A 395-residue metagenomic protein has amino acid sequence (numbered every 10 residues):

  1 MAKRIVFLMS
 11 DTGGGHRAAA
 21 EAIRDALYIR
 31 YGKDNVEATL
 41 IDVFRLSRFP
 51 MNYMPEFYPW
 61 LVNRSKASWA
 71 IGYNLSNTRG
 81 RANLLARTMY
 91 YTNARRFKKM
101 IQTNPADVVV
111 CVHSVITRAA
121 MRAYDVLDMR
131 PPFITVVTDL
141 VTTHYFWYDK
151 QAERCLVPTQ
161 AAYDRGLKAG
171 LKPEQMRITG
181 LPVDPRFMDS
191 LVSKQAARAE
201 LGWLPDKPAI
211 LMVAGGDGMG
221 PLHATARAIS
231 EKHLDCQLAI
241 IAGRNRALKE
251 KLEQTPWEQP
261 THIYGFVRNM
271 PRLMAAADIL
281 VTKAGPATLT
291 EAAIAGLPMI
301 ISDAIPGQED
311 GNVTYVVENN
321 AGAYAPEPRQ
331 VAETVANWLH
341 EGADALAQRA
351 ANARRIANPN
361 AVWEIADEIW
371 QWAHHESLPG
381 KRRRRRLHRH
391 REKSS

Functional and structural regions predicted by a protein language model:
A22-T103: Conserved N-terminal ligand/cofactor-binding loop architecture of enzyme catalytic domains
I71-G170, Q175-I178, D184: Active-site and donor-binding regions of nucleotide-sugar-utilizing enzymes
E153-A209, A214-G216, G243-R244: A nucleotide-sugar donor-handling region in carbohydrate enzymes
K194-A199, W203-A276: Donor-nucleotide binding loops and adjacent catalytic segments primarily of GT-B fold Leloir glycosyltransferases
L273-G311: A donor-sugar binding/catalytic signature common to diverse glycosyltransferases and related nucleotide-sugar
E318-N319, P326-D344: C-terminal "capping" alpha-helix adjacent to the active site of nucleotide-linked donor transferases in cell-envelope
D344-P359: A short, well-ordered alpha-helix in the C-terminal region of glycosyltransferases
N358-S395: C-terminal alpha-helical cap of glycosyltransferases
